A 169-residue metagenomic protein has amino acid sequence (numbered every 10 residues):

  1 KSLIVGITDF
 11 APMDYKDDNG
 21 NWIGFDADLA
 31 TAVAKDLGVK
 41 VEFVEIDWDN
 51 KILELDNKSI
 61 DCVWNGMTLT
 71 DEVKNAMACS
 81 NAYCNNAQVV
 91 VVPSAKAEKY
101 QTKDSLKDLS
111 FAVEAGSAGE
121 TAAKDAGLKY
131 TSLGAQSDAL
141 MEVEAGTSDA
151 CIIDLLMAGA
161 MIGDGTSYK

Functional and structural regions predicted by a protein language model:
K1-G66: Extracytoplasmic small-molecule ligand-binding "clamshell" domains of the periplasmic binding protein/Venus flytrap
I4-T8, V91, S110-V113, C151: Short, well-ordered beta-strand segments
Y15-N19, A30-V39, K103-K107, E114-Q136 (+1 more regions): Ligand-binding cleft/hinge of the Venus flytrap
G38-K40, N57-N65, L109, E144-M157 (+1 more regions): Alpha-to-beta junction loops
F43-E54, E98, A115-G116, T131-A145: Short helix-initiation/N-cap motifs at beta->coil->alpha
N50, G66-A76, A122-D125, D149-K169: A ligand-binding cleft/hinge motif common to bilobed small-molecule-binding domains
M77-V90, L106-K107: Short Pro/Gly-enriched coil loops immediately N-terminal to beta-strands
V92-F111: Flexible hinge/capping segments at coil-to-helix
